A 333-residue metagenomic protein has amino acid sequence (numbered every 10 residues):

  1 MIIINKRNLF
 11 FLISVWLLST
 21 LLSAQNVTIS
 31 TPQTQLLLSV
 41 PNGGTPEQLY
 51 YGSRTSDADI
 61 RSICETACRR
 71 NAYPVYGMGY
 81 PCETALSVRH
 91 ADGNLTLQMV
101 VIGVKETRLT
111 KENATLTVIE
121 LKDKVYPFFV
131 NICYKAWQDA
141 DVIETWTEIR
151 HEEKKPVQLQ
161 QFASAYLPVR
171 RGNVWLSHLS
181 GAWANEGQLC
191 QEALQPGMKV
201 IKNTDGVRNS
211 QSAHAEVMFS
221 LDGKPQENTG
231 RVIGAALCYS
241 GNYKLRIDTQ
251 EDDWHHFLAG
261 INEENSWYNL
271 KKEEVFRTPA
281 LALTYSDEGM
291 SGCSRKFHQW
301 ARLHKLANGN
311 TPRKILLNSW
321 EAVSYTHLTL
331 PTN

Functional and structural regions predicted by a protein language model:
I2-F11: Bacterial N-terminal signal peptides that target proteins for export
F11-T20: Bacterial N-terminal signal peptides
Q25-L38, T45-D248, E264: Polysaccharide-binding surfaces and accessory modules of carbohydrate-active proteins
L97-M99, Y268-D287: Short Pro-Gly-centered flexible turn/kink motifs
D253-I261: Short, structured beta-strand/loop micro-motifs enriched in basic residues and often containing a Trp
Y285, M290-H304, N308-N310: Terminal connector regions
L316-Y325: The substrate-binding groove and active-site-proximal loops of carbohydrate-active enzymes, especially glycoside
T326-T332: Conserved small/polar residues in nucleotide/adenosyl-binding loops
